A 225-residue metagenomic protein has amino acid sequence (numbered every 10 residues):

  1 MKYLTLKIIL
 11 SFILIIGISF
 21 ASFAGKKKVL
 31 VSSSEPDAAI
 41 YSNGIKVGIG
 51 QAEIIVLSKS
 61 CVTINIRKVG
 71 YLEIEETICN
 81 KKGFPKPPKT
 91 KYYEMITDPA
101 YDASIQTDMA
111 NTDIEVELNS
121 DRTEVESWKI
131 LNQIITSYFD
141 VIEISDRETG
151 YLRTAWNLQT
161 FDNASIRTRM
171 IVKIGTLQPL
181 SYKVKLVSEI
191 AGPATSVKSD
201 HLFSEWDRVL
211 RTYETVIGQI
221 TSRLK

Functional and structural regions predicted by a protein language model:
M1-L10: Bacterial N-terminal signal peptides that target proteins for export
I9-S19: Bacterial N-terminal signal peptides
A21-K26: Boundary at the C-terminal end of the N-terminal hydrophobic targeting segment
K27-S33: A short, amphipathic beta-strand motif
S34-D37, K68: Glycine- and small/acidic-residue-enriched microsegments that form turns, hinges, and capping elements
G44-I49: Short beta-strand segments within Ig-like beta-sandwich modules, predominantly Fibronectin type-III
G50-K225: Ser/Thr-rich, low-complexity intrinsically disordered terminal regions
